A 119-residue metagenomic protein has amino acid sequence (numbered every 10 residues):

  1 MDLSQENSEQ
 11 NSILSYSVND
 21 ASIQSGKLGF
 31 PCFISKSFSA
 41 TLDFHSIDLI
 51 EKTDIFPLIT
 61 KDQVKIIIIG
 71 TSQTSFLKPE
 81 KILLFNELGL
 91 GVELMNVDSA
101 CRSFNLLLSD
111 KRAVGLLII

Functional and structural regions predicted by a protein language model:
M1-K52, S109-I118: Non-catalytic interface/targeting segments
S17-V18, M95-V97: A broadly tuned "polar low-complexity/structure-edge" signature
L49-I50, Q73-S75, D98: Short beta->alpha connector loops
K52-L58, S103: Short, charged beta->alpha transition segments
I55, P79, F85, L106 (+1 more regions): Short, surface-exposed, charged/polar-biased interaction segments
L58-L94: Mid-chain, well-packed structural core segment of small domains
T60, L108-S109: Residue-level signal for alpha-helix termini/capping positions
V97-L108: Long, charge-dense
